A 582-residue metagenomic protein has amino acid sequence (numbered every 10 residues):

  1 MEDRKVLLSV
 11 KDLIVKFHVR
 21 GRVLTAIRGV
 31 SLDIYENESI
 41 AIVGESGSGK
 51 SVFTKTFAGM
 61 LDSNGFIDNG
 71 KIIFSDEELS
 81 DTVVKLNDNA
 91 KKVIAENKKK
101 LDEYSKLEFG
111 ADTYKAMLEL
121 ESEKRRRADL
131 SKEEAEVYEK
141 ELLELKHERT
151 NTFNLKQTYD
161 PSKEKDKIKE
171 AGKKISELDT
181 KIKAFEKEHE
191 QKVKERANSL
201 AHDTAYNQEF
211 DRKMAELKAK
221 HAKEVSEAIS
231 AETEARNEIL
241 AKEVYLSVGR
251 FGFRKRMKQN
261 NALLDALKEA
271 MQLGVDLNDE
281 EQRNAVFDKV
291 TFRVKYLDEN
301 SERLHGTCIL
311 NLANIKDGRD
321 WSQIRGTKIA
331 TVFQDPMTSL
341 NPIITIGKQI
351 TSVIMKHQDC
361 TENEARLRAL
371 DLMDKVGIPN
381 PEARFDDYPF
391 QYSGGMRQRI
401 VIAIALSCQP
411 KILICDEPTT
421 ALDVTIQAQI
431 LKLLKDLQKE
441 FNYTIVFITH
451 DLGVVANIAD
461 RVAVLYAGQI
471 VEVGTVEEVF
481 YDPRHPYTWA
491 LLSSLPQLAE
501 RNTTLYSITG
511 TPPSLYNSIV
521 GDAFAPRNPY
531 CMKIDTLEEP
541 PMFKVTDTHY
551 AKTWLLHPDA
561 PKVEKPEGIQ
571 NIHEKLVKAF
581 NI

Functional and structural regions predicted by a protein language model:
R4-V6, L79, G306-I309, P379-E382 (+1 more regions): Short catalytic/signature loops enriched in Gly
V43-E45: The feature captures the beta-strand-to-loop junction immediately N-terminal to the Walker
L79-S176, K181-N261, Q272, D276-E280 (+3 more regions): ABC ATPase NBD coupling module
N363-I378, F385-D386, W489: ABC ATPase nucleotide-binding domain helical subdomain, centered on the C-loop/LSGGQ "ABC signature"
S407-K411: A short, proline-enriched helix->beta-strand linker immediately N-terminal to the Walker B motif in ABC-type P-loop
I414-P418, L422-T503: P-loop NTP-binding/switch modules centered on Walker-like glycine-rich loops
